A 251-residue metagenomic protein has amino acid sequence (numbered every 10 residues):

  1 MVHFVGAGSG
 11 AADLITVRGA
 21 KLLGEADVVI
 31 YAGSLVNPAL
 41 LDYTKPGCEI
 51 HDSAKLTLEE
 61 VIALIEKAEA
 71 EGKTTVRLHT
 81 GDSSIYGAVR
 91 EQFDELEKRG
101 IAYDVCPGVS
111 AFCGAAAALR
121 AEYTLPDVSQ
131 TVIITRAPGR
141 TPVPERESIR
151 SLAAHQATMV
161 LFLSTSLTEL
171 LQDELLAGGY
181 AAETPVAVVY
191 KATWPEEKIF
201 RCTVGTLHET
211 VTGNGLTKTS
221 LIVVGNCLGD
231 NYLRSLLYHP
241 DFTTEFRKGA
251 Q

Functional and structural regions predicted by a protein language model:
M1-C106, G114, H208, S220: Class I S-adenosyl-L-methionine
V2, E60, A70-T75, T131 (+2 more regions): A contiguous loop/helix-start segment that scaffolds small-molecule binding in enzyme catalytic cores
A11, D82-H155, K198-R201: Class I SAM-dependent methyltransferase SAM-binding "motif I" and its flanking Rossmann-like core
A20, D42, K67, Y123-L125 (+3 more regions): Short secondary-structure boundary/capping segments
G33, A54, P107-V109, P138 (+1 more regions): Residues at the C-termini of beta-strands that transition into short coil/loop
V36, A111, L167: Short phosphate-engaging motifs
D42-Y43, A118, E174: Residue-level signal for well-ordered alpha-helical positions
